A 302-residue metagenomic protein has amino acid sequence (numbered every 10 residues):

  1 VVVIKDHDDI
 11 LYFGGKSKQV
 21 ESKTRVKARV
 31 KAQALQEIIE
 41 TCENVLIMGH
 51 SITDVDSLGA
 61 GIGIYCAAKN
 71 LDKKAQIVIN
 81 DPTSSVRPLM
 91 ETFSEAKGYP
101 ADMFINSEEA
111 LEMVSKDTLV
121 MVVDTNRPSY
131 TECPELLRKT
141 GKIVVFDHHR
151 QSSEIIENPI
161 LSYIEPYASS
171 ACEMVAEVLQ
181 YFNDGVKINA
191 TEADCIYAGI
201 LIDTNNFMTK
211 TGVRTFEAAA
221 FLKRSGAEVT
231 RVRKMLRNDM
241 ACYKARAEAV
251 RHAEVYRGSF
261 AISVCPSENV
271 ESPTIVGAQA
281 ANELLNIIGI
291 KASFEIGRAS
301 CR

Functional and structural regions predicted by a protein language model:
V1-A28: Regulatory and interdomain segments flanking nucleotide-handling catalytic cores in signaling/defense enzymes
V2, M121, K142-F146, L161-I164 (+2 more regions): Hydrophobic/aromatic beta-strand patches that form the interior of the parallel beta-sheet core in alpha/beta enzyme
Y12-F13, D56, Y130-E132, S153-E154 (+1 more regions): Short helix/loop capping segments that flank catalytic or ligand/cofactor-binding pockets
A28-A96, E108-L119, I202-R302: Hydrophobic helix-and-loop "lid/oligomerization" segment in the mid-to-C-terminal part of catalytic domains
T92-K97, K139, S162-Y163: Short, hinge-like loop/turn segments at secondary-structure boundaries
G98-E109, S162-P166: Short acidic-hydrophobic, aromatic-tinged amphipathic segments that line or gate anion-handling sites
F104-N158: Active-site cofactor/cluster-binding pocket
H148-A219: Short alpha-helices
